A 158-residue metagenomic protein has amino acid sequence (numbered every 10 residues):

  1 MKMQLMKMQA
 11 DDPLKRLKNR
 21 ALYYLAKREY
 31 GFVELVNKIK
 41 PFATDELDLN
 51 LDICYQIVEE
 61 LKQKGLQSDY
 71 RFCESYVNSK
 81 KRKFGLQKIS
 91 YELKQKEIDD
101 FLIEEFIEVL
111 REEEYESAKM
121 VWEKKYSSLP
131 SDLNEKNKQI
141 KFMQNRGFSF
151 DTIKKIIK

Functional and structural regions predicted by a protein language model:
M1-K158: An alpha-helical, amphipathic repeat domain used for nucleic-acid recognition, typified by the mTERF helical solenoid
